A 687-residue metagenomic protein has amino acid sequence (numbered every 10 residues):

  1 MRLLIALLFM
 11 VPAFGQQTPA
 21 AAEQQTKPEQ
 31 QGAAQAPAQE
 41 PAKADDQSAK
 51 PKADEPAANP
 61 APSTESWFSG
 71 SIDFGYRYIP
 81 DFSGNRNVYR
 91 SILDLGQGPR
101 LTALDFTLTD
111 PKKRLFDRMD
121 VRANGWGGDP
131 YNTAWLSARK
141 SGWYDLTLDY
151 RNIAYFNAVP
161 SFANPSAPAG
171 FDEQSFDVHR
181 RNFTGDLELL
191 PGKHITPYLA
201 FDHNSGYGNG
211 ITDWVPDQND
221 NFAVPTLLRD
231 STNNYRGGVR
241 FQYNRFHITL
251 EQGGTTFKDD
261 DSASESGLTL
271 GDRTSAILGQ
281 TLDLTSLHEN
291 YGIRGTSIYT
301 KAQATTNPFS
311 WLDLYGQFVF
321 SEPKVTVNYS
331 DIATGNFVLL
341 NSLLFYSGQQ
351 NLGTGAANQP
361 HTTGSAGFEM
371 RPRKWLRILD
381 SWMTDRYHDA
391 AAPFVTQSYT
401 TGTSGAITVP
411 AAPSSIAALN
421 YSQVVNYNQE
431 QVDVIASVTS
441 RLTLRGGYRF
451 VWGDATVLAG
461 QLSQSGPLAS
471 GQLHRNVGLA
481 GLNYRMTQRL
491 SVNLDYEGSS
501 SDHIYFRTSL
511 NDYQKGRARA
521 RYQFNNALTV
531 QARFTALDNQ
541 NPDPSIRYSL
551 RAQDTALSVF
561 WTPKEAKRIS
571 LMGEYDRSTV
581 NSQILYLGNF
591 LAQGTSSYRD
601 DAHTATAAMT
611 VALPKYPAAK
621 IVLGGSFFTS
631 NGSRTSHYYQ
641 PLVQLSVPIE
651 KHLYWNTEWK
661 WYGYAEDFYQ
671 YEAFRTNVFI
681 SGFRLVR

Functional and structural regions predicted by a protein language model:
M1-Q16: Sec-dependent N-terminal signal peptides
Q16-A61: Compositionally biased, proline/threonine/alanine/serine-rich low-complexity intrinsically disordered stretches
K50-G70, R77-R687: Gram-negative and organellar
